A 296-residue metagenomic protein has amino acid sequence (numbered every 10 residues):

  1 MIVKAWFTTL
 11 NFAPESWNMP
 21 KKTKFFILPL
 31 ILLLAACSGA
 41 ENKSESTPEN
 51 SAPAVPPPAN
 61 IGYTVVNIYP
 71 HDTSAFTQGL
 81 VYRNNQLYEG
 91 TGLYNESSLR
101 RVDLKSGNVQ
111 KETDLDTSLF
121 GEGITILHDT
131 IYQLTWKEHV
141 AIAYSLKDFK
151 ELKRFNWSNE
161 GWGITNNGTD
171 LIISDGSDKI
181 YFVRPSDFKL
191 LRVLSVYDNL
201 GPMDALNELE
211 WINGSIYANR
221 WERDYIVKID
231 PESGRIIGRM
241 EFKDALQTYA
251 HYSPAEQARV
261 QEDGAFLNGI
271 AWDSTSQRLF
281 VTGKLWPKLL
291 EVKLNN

Functional and structural regions predicted by a protein language model:
L34-A36: C-terminal motif of bacterial Sec signal peptides marking the signal peptidase cleavage site
S38-E41: Bacterial signal peptide processing site
A52-T73, L104-N108, Y252: A short helix->beta-strand "capping" segment at the edge of beta-propeller domains
V66-S98, D114, S118-T125, G283-L285: Beta-strand-rich domains and repeat architectures in extracellular enzymes and scaffolds, especially beta-propellers
T73-N84, T117-L127, W157-G168, L200-G214 (+1 more regions): Beta-rich, blade/repeat-based domains predominating in secreted/periplasmic proteins but also intracellular
E89-L93, Y132-E138, I173-S177, A218-E222 (+1 more regions): Conserved beta-strand positions in repeat-built beta-propeller and related beta-rich domains
D103-G107, S145-F149, P185-F188, D230-G234 (+1 more regions): Short loop/turn segments that connect beta-strands within beta-propeller blades
A143-N199: Hydrophobic, well-structured mid-protein blocks that either form specific transmembrane helices
